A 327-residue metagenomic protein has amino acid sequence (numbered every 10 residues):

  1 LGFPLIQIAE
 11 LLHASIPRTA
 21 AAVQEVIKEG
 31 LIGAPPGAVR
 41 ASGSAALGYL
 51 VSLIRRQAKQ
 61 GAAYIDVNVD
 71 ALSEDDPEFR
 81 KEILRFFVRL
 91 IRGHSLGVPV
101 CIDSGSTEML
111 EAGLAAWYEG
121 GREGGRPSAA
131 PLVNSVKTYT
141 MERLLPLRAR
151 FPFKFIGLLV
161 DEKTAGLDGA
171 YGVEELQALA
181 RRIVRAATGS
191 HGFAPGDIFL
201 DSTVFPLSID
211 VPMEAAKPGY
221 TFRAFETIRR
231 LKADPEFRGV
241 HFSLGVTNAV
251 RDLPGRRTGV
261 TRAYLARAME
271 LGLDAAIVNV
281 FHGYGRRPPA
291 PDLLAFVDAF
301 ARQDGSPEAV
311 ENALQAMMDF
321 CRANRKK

Functional and structural regions predicted by a protein language model:
L1-P36, P291-K327: A mid-to-C-terminal "edge-of-domain" accessory segment
L1-R56, D76-P77, N134-K137, G166-E174 (+1 more regions): Active-site mouth loops of central-metabolism enzymes
G2-Q7, A62-D66, G97-C101, E123-L132 (+4 more regions): Structural preference for beta-strand elements that scaffold enzyme active sites
G37-A38, A58-V98, I102, V204-M213 (+1 more regions): Glycine-rich, proline-tolerant flexible connector loops at the mouths of alpha/beta enzymes
D66-V69, V98-S106, P127-Y139, L159 (+1 more regions): Catalytic beta/alpha-barrel core
D76-S104, E108-R126, I183, P218-F242: Alpha-helix-loop-beta-strand connector modules within alpha/beta enzyme cores
G105, G120-R150, I183, N279: Phosphate/diphosphate-binding loops
R143-A316, F320: Catalytic alpha/beta core domains of metabolic enzymes, predominantly
